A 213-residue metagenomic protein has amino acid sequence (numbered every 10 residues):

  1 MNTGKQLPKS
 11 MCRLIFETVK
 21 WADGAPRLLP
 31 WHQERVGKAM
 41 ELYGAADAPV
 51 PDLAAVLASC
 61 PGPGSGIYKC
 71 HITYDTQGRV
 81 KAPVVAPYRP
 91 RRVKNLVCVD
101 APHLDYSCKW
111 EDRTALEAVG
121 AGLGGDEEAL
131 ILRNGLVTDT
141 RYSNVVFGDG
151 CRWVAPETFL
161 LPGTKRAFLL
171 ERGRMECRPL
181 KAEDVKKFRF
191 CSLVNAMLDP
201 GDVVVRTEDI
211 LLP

Functional and structural regions predicted by a protein language model:
M1-P213: Helix-start/capping segments and mature chain N-termini
